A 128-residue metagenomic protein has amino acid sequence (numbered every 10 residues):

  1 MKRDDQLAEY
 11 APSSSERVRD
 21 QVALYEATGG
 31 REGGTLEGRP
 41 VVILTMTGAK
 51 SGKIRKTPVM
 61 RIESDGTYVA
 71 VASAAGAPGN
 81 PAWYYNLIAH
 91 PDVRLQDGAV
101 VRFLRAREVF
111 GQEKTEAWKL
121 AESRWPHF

Functional and structural regions predicted by a protein language model:
M1-E37: Extreme N-terminal tail/first-helix region
R3-L7, A74-F128: Short, structured beta-strand-loop surface elements
S14-R17, I54-T57, A89-H90: Short hydrophobic/aromatic-rich motifs at helix boundaries and adjacent loops
V22, A49, Y84: Short glycine-/small-residue-rich flexible loop motifs, especially phosphate/cofactor-binding loops
A27-T28, I62-E63, G98: A short alpha-helix capping/helix-coil boundary motif
G33-G34, M60, Y85: Short secondary-structure boundary/capping segments
G38-S73: Short beta-strand segments
